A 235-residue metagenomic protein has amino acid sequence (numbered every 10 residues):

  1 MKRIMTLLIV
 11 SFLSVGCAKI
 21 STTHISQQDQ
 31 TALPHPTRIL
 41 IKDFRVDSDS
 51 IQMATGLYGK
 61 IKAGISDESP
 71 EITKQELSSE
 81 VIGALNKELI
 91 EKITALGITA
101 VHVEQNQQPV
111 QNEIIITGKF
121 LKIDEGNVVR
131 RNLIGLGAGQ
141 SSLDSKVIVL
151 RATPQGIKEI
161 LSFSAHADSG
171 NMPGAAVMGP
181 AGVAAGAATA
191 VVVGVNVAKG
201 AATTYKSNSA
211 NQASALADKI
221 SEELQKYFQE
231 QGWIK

Functional and structural regions predicted by a protein language model:
K2-V10: Sec-dependent signal peptide recognition, specifically the positively charged N-region followed immediately by
C17-E91, L161-H166, G179, A190-K235: A structural "domain/chain start" motif
K87-I90, A95, Q105-N106: Transition segments tied to proteolytic processing and entry into folded domains
E91-T99, L150-A152: Generic signature of mature, soluble extracytoplasmic domains
G97-Q107, Q231-K235: Surface-exposed patches in mature extracellular/periplasmic domains of secreted proteins
Q105-P180: Surface-exposed short loop/turn segments
